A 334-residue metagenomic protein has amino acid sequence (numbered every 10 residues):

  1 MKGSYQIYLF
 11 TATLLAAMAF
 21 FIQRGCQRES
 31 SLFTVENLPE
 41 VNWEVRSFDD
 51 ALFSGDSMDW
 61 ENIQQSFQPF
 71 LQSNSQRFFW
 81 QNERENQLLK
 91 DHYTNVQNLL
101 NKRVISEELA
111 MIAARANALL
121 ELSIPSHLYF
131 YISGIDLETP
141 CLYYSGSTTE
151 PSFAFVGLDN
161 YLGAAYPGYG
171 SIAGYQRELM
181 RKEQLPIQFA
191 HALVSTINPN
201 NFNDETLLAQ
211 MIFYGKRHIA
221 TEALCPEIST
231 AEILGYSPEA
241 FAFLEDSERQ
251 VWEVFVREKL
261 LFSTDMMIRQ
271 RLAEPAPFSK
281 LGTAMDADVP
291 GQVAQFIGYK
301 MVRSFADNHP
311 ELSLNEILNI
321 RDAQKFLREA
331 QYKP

Functional and structural regions predicted by a protein language model:
M1-V35: Bacterial Sec-dependent N-terminal signal peptides
Q27-T94: N-terminal mature-domain "stem" immediately C-terminal to a signal peptide or N-terminal signal-anchor/transmembrane
F53, Q72, N117-E121, T221-S229 (+2 more regions): Sec-exported extracytoplasmic/periplasmic mature domains
I63-N74, H92-V96, F243-V251, E258 (+1 more regions): Residue-level recognition of alpha-helix termini/interfacial anchor residues
N82-F241, N319: Acidic/His-rich structured neighborhood in mature extracellular/periplasmic domains
E108-I112, K216, S247, V251 (+1 more regions): Stable alpha-helical elements in mature extracytoplasmic
H218-G282: Acidic/His/Gly-enriched intrinsically disordered linker/tail segments that often contain short helix/coil "MoRF-like"
D265-P334: C-terminal soluble interaction/assembly domains
